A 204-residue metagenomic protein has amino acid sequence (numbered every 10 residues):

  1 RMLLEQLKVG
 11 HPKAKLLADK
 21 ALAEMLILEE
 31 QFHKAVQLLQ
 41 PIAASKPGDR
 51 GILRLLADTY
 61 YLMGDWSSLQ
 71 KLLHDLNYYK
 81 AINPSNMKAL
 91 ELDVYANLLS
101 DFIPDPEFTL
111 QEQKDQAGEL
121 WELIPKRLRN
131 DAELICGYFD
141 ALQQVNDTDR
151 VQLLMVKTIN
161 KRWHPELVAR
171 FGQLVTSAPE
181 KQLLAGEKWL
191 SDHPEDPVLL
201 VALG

Functional and structural regions predicted by a protein language model:
R1-G204: Repeat-based scaffolding regions
